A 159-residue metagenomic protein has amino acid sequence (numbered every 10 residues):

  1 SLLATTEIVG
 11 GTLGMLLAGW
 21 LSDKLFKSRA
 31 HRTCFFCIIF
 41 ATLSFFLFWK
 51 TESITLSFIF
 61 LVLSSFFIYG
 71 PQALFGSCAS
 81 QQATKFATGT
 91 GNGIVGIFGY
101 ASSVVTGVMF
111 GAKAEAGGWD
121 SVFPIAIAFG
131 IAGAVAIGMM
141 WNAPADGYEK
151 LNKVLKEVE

Functional and structural regions predicted by a protein language model:
S1-G10, T90-I94: Loop-to-transmembrane helix entry
M15-S28, A114-E115: Helix-to-loop junctions at the C-terminal end of transmembrane segments in multipass secondary transporters
K24-I38: Cytoplasmic membrane-interface "Motif A"-like loop-to-helix N-cap segments of 12-TM Major Facilitator Superfamily
R29-R32, F110-F129: A membrane-interface helix-boundary motif in multi-pass transporters
I39-E52: C-terminal ends and interior cores of transmembrane alpha-helices in multi-pass membrane transporters/permeases
F48-W49, W119, P124-E159: Multi-pass alpha-helical transporter architecture, strongest for 12-TM Major Facilitator/SLC carriers used
Y69-T84: Intracellular juxtamembrane helix-capping segments at the cytosolic ends of symmetry-related transmembrane helices
K85-A116: A late C-terminal transmembrane helix in Major Facilitator Superfamily
